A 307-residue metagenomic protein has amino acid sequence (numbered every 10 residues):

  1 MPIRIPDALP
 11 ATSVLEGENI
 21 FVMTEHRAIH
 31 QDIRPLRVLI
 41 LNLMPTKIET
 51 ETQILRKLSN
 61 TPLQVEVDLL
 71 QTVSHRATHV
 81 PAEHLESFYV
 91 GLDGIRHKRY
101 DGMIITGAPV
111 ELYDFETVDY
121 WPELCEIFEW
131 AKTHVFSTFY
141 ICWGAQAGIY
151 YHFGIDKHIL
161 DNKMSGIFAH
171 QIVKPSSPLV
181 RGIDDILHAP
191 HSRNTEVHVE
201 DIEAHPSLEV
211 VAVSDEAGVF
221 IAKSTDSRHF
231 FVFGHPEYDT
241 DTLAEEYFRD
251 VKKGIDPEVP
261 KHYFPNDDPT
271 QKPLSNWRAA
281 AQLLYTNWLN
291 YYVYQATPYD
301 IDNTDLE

Functional and structural regions predicted by a protein language model:
M1-S74, F88-Y89, D93-I95, R99 (+2 more regions): Amide-donor transfer/coupling interface in amidating biosynthetic enzymes
T50-Q53, H79-A82, F115-E116: Short, glycine/acidic-enriched capping/hinge loops at junctions between secondary-structure elements
R76-S87, I159, I172: His/Asp/Glu-rich metal-coordinating catalytic cores of metallo-dependent phosphodiesterases/hydrolases acting on
I105-K174: Cysteine-nucleophile active-site neighborhood
